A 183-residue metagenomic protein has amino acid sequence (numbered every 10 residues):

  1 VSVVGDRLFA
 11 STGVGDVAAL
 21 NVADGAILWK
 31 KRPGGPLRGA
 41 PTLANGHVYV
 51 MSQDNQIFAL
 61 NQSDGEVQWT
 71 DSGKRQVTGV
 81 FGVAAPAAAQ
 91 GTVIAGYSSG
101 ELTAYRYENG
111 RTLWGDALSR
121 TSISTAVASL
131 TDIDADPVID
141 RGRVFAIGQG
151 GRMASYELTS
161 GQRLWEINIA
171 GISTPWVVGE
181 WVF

Functional and structural regions predicted by a protein language model:
V1-V4, I27-A44, V67-Q90, T112-I139 (+1 more regions): Extracytoplasmic beta-rich repeat domains
S2-F9, D16-V22, I27, A44 (+1 more regions): Mobile, glycine-rich extracellular loop/lid and propeptide segments that shape or gate substrate/ligand access
T12-G13, S52-Q53, Y97-S98, G148-Q149: Structural signature of WD-repeat beta-propellers
N21-D24, N61-G65, R106-G110, E157-S160: Short loop/turn segments that connect beta-strands within beta-propeller blades
L60, S72, F81-V83, A95-E108 (+1 more regions): Surface loops at the rim/top face of extracytoplasmic beta-rich domains
G142-G151, Y156: Oxyanion-binding "anion nests"
